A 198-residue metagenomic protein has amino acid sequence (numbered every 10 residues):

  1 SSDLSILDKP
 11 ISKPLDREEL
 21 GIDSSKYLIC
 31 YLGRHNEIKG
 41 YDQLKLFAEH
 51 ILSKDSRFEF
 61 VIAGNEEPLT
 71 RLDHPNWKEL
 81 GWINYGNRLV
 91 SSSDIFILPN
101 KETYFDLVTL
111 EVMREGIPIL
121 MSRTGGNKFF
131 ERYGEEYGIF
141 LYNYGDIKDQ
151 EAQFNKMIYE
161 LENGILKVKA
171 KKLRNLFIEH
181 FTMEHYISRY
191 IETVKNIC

Functional and structural regions predicted by a protein language model:
D8-I22, N163: A short helix/loop element that forms part of the nucleotide-sugar donor recognition site in Leloir-type
D23-K39, K45-A48: Conserved donor-binding/catalytic core segment of Leloir-type glycosyltransferases
L69-I83, I95: Nucleotide-activated donor-binding/catalytic signature segment of Leloir-type glycosyltransferases, i.e., the conserved
N84-S93, R114: Short acidic alpha-helix that forms the nucleotide-activated donor recognition element in Leloir-type transferases
K101: Aromatic "clamp/platform" in nucleotide-sugar-dependent glycosyltransferases that forms part of the donor/acceptor
P118-K128: Short hydrophobic beta-strand element within catalytic cores of glycosyltransferases and related nucleotide-activated
K128-M157: Change "using UDP/GDP/dTDP sugars" to "using nucleotide sugars
G145, I165-K195: A charged, aromatic-enriched C-terminal amphipathic alpha-helix characteristic of glycosyltransferases across folds
